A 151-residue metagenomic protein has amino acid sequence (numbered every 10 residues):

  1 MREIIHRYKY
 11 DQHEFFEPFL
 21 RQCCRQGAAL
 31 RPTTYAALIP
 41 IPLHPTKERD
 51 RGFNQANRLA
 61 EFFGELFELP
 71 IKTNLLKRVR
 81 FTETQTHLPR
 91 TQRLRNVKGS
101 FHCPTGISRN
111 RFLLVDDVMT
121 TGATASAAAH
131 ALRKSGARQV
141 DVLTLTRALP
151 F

Functional and structural regions predicted by a protein language model:
M1-L114, T121-F151: Conserved PRPP/pyrophosphate-binding segment of the phosphoribosyltransferase/PRPP-pathway fold
